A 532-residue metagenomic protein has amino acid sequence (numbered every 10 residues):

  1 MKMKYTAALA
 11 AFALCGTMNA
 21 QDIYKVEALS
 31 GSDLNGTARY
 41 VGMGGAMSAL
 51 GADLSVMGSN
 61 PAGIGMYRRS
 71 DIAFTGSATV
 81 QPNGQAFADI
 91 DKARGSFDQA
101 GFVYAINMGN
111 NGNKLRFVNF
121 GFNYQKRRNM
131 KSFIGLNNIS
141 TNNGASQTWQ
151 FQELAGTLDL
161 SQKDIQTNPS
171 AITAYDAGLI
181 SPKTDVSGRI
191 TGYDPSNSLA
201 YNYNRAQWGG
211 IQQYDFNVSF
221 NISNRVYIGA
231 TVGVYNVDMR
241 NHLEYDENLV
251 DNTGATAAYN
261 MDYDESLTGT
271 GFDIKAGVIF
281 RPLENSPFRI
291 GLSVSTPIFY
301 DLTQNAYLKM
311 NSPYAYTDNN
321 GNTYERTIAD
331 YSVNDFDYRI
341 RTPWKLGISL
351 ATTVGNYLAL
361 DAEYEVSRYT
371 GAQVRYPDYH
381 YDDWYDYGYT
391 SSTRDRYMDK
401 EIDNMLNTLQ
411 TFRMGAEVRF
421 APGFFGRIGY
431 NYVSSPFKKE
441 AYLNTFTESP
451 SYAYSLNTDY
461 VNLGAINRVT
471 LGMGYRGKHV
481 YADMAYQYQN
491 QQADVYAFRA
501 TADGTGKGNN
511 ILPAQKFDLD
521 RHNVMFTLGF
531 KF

Functional and structural regions predicted by a protein language model:
M1-Y24, L528, F532: Bacterial Sec-dependent N-terminal signal peptides
T6-L9, L50, I511: Residue-level detector of transmembrane insertion/anchoring sites
Q21-N35, Y40, A105-F532: Outer-membrane beta-barrel porins/channels
A38, L50-S59, I64-T141, G209-Q212: Outer-membrane beta-barrel translocator/receptor signature
